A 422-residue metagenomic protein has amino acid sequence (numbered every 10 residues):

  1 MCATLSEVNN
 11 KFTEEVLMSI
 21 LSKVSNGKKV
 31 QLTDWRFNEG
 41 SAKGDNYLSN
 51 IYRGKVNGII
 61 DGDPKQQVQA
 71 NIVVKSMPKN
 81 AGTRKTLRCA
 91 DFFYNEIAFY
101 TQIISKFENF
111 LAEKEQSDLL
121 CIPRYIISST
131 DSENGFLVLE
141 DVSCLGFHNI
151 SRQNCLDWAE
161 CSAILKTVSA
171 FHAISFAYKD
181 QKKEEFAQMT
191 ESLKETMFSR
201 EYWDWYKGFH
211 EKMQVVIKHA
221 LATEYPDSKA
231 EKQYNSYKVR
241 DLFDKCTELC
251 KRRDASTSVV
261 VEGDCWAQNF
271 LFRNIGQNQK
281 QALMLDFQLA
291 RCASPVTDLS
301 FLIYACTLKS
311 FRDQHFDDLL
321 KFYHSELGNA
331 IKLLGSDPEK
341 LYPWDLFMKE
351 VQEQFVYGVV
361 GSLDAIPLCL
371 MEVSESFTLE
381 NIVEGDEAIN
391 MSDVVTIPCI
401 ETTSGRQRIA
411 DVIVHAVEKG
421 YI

Functional and structural regions predicted by a protein language model:
M1-G40: Juxta-kinase regulatory segment immediately upstream of eukaryotic protein kinase catalytic domains
C2, G146-E262, R273-Q277, N381-I422: ATP-dependent phospho-/nucleotidyl transfer catalytic cores
F12, N95, A159, A163-K166 (+9 more regions): Generic recognition of stable, solvent-exposed alpha-helical segments in well-folded globular domains
N38-K212, R291-V296, F311, L333: Conserved ATP-binding subdomain of kinase catalytic cores across diverse folds
D45-G62, V73, K238-P295: Active-site acidic catalytic loop and adjacent metal/ATP-binding pocket of ATP-dependent phosphoryl transfer enzymes
I59-I60, N235-L242, Q281, L320 (+1 more regions): Plant-skewed but cross-kingdom recognition/interaction modules and surfaces
A98, Q102, L289-L333, Y357-N381 (+1 more regions): Active-site activation/catalytic loop segments of kinase-like enzymes and analogous catalytic loops in related
G335-G358, E380: All-alpha amphipathic helical-bundle segments outside canonical DNA-binding/catalytic cores that form hydrophobic
